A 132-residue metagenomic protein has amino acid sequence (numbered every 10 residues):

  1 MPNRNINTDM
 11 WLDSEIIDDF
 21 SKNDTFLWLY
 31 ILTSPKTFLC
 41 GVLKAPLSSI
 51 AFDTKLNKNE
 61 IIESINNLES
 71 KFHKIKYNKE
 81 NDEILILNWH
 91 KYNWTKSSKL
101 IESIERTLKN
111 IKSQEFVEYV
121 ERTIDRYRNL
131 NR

Functional and structural regions predicted by a protein language model:
M1-K79, H90-L130: Positively charged, structured surface patches that bind polyanionic biopolymers
D82-L87: Minor-groove-contacting beta-hairpin "wing" of winged helix-turn-helix DNA-binding domains
